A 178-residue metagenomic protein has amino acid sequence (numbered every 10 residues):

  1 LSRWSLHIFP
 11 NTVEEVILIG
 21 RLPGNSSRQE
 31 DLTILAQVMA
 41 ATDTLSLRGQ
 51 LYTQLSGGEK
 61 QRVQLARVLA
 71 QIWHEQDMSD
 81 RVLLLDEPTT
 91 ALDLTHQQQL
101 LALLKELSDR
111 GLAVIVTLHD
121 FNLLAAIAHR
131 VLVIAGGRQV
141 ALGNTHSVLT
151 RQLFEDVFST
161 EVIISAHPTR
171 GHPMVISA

Functional and structural regions predicted by a protein language model:
E30-L47: Conserved ABC ATPase "signature" region
L51-L55, E59: Conserved ABC ATPase signature
M78, L83-E87: Catalytic Walker B motif of ABC-type/P-loop ATPase nucleotide-binding domains
Q97-R110: Helical segment within the ABC ATPase nucleotide-binding domain
L118-H119: H-loop/switch region of ABC-family ATPase nucleotide-binding domains
L124-A126: A short, surface-exposed alpha-helical micro-motif characterized by mixed small hydrophobic and charged/polar residues
L132, G136-S147: Conserved switch/coupling elements of ABC/ABC-like ATPase nucleotide-binding domains
T150-R151, V157-A178: ABC ATPase nucleotide-binding domains
